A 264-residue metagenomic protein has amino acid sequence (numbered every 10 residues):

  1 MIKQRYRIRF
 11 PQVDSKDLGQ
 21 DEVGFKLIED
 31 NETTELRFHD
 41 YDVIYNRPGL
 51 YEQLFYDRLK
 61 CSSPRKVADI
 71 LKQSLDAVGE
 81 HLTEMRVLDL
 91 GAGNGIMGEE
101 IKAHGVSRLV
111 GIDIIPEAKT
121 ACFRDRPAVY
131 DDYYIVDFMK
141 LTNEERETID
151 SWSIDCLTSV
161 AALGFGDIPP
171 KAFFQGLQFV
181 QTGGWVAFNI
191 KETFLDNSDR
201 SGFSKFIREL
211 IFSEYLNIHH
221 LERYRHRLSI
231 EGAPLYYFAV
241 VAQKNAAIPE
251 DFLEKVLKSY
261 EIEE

Functional and structural regions predicted by a protein language model:
M1-F38: N-terminal auxiliary segments of SAM/dcSAM-dependent transferases
C61-T83: Conserved alpha-helix/loop element of class I SAM-dependent methyltransferases that forms part of the SAM/SAH-binding
L88, N94-E145: Class I SAM-dependent methyltransferase SAM/SAH-binding core
E144-L157: A short acidic, Gly/Pro-enriched loop at the edge of an enzyme's catalytic core that lines a small-molecule cofactor
I154-P169: A short SAM/SAH-binding and catalytic strip from SAM-dependent methyltransferases
K171-T182: A short glycine-rich, Lys/Arg-flanked "PGG" loop and its adjoining helix->strand segment in the class I
G183-K191: Conserved beta-strand signature within the Rossmann-like core of class I S-adenosyl-L-methionine
F212-E263: Class I S-adenosyl-L-methionine
